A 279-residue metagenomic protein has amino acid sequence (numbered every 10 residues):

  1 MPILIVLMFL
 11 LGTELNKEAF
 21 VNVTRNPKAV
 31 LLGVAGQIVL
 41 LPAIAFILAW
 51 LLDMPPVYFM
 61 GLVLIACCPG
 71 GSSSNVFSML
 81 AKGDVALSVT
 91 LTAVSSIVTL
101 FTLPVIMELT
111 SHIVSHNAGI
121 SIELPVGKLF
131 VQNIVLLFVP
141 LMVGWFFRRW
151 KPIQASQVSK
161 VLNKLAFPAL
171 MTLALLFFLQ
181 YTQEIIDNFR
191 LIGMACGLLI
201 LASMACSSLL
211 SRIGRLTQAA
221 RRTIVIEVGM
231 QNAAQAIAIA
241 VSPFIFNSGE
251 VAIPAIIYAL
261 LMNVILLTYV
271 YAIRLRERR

Functional and structural regions predicted by a protein language model:
M1-R279: Alpha-helical transmembrane segments of multi-pass small-molecule/ion transporters
